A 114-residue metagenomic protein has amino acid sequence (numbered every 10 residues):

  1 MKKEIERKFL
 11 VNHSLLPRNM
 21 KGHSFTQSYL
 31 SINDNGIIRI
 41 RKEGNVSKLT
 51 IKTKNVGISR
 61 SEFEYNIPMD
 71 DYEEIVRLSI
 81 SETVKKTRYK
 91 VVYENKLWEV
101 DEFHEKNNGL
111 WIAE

Functional and structural regions predicted by a protein language model:
M1-E114: Phosphate-end processing signature that detects enzymes handling 5′-triphosphorylated RNA and polyphosphate
